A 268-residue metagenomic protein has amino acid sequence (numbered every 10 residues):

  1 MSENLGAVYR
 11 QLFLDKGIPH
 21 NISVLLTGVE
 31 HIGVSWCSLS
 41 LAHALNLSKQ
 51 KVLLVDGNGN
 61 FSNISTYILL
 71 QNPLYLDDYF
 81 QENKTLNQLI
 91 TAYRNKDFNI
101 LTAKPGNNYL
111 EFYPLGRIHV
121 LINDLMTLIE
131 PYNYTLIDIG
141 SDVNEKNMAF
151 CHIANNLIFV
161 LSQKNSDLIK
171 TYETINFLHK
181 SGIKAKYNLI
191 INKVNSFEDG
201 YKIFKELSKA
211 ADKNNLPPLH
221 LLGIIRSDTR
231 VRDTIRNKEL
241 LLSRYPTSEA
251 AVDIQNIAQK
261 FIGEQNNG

Functional and structural regions predicted by a protein language model:
M1, R236-G268: NTP-binding/hydrolysis catalytic cores, primarily Walker-type P-loop NTPases
M1-E30: Extreme N-terminal, non-catalytic leader segments that precede Walker-type/kinase nucleotide-binding cores
P19-L86, Y134: Walker A/P-loop NTP-binding active-site region of P-loop NTPases, recognizing the glycine-rich GxxxxGKT/S
L54-E130, I235-N237: P-loop/Walker-type NTP enzyme "switch/lid" segment
G59-F61, P105-N108, D142, K164-S166 (+2 more regions): Conserved nucleotide-binding/hydrolysis micro-motifs of P-loop NTPases
N123, E130, Y134-G223: Conserved catalytic-core segment of NTP-binding enzymes
N195, D212-L242, I254: Beta-strand-loop-alpha "switch" segments that mediate conformational coupling across diverse proteins
